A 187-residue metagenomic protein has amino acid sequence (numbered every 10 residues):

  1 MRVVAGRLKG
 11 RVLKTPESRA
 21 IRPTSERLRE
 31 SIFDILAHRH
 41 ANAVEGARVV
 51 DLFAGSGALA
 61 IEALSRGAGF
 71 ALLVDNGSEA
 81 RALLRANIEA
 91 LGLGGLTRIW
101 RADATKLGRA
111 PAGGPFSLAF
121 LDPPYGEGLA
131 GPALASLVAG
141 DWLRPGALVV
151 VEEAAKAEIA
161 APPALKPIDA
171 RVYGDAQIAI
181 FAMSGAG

Functional and structural regions predicted by a protein language model:
M1-G187: Class I S-adenosyl-L-methionine-dependent methyltransferase catalytic core
